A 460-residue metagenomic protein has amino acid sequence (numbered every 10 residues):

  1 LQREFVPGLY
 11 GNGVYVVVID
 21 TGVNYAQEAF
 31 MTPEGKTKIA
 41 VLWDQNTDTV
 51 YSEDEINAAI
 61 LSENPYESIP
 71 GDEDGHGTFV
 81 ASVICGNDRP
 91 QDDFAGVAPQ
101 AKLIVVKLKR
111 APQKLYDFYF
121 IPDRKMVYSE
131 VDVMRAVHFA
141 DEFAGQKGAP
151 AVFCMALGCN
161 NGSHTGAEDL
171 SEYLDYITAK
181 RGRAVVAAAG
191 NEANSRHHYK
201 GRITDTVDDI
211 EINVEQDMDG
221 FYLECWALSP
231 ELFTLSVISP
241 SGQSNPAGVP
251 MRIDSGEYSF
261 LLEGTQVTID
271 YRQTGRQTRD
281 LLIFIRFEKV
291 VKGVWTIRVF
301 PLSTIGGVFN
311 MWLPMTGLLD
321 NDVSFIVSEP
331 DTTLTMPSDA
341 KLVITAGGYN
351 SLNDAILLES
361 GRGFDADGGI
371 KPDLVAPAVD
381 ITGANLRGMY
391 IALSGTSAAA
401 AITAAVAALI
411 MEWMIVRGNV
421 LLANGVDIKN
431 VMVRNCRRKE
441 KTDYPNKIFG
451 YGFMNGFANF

Functional and structural regions predicted by a protein language model:
F5-S129, G148-A149, G182, D219-F221 (+5 more regions): Subtilisin-like serine protease catalytic core
D20, G190, G395: Active-site glycine-centered loops adjacent to acidic/histidine catalytic or metal-binding residues that shape
W43-N57, S195-L282, V299-F300, I326-A408 (+1 more regions): Extracellular S/T/G-rich loop segment that most often corresponds to the catalytic His/Ser-adjacent loop
A81-I84, I104-P112, D141-A149, E231-T234 (+1 more regions): Hydrolase catalytic cores
L108, R135-T165, A188-A189, F300-L302 (+1 more regions): Short acidic, glycine-rich surface-loop motifs adjacent to enzyme active sites
V152-F153, L170-G201, G452-G456: Catalytic cores of secreted or luminal carbohydrate-active enzymes
G220-F221, F287-S303: Noncatalytic modules at the cell exterior or secretory-pathway interfaces, chiefly beta-strand-rich lectin/adhesion
I305-T316: Edge beta-strands of jelly-roll/beta-sandwich modules across compartments, strongly enriched in secreted/luminal
